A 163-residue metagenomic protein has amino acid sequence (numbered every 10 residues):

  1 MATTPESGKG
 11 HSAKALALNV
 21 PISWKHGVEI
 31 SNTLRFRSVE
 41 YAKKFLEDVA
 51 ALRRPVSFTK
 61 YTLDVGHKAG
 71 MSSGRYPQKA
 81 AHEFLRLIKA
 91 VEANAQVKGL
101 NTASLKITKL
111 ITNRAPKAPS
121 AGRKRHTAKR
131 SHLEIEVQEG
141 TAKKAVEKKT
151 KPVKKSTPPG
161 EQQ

Functional and structural regions predicted by a protein language model:
M1-A103, E136-E139: Ribosome large-subunit tunnel/peptidyl-transferase-proximal elements
M1-I22, A93, K98-Q163: Low-complexity, rRNA-contacting terminal tracts
